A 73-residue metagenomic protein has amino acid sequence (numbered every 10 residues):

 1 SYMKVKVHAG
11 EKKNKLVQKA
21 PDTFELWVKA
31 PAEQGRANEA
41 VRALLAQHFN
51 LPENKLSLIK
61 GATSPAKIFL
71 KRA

Functional and structural regions predicted by a protein language model:
S1-R42, L51-E53, S57-A73: Contiguous, often N-terminal, cationic amphipathic patches that form binding interfaces
